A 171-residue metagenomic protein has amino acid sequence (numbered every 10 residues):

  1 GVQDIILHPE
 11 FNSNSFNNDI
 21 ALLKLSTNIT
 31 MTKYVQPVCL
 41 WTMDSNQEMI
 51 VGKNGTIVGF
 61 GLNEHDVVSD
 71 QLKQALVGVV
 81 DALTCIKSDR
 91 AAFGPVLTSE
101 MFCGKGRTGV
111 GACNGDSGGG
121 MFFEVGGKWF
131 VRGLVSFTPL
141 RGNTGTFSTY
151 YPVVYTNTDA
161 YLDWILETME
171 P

Functional and structural regions predicted by a protein language model:
P9, G59-G61, D89, I165-M169: Sec/Tat-exported extracytoplasmic proteins
P9-F11, A82: Short, conserved beta-turn/loop elements at beta-strand boundaries and strand-helix junctions
F11-S15, V67, V110-N114: Short Gly/Pro-enriched turn/cap motifs at secondary-structure boundaries
I20, L25-S26, M31-T108: Chymotrypsin/trypsin-fold serine protease catalytic domain
K53, D116-G119: Surface-exposed loop/turn positions
Q74-V80, G120-P171: C-terminal subregion of chymotrypsin/trypsin-like serine protease catalytic domains
S99, G109, S117, G127-V131: A short pocket-lining beta-strand/turn micro-motif at the edge of beta-sheets
